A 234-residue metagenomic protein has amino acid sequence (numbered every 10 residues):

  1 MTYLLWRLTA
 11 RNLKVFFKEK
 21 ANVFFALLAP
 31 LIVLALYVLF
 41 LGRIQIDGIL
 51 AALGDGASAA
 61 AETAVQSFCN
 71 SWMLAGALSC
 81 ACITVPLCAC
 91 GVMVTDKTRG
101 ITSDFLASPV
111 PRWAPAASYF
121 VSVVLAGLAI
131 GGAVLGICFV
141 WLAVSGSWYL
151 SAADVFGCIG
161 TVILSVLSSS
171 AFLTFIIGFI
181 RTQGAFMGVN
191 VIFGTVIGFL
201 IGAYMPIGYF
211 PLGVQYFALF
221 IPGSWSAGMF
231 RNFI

Functional and structural regions predicted by a protein language model:
M1-A10, S169, G213-F220: Short, membrane-interfacial amphipathic segments enriched in basic
L8, A26-L27, A77, D96 (+5 more regions): Residue-level recognition of transmembrane alpha-helices in multi-pass small-molecule transporters/permeases
R11, V15-A51, C69-L87, V124 (+2 more regions): Hydrophobic alpha-helical transmembrane segments of multi-pass membrane transport/permease proteins
A21-N22, A114, A185, Y216: Residue-level recognition of membrane-helix boundary sites in multi-pass small-molecule transporters
I32, L36, Q66-V144: Hydrophobic alpha-helical transmembrane segments of multi-pass membrane transport proteins
A35-I46, I177-F233: Transmembrane helix segments
I49-V65: Perimembrane loop-to-helix junctions flanking transmembrane segments
R112, F120-I197: Alpha-helical transmembrane segments and their short interhelical loops
